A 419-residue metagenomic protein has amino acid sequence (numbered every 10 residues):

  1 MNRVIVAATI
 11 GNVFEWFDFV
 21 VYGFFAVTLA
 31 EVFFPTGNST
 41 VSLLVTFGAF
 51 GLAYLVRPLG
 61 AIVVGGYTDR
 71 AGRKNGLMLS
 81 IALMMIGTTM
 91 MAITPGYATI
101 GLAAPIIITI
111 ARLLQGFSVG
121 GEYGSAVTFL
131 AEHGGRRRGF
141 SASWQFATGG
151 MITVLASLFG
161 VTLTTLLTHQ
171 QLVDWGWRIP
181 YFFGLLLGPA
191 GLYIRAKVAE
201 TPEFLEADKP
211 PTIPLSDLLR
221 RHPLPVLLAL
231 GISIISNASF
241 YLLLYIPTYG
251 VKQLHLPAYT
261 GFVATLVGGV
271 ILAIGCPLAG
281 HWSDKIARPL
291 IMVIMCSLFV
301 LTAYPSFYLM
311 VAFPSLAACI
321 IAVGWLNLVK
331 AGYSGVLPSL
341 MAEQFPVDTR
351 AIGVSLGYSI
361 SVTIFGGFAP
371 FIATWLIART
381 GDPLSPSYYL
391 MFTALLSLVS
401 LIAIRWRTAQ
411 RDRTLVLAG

Functional and structural regions predicted by a protein language model:
G23, P223-I271, G366-P370: Extracytoplasmic gate region of multi-pass secondary transporters
A26-L59: Extracellular/periplasmic helix-loop-helix junction of adjacent transmembrane segments in MFS-like secondary
G60-R73, C276-R288: Helix-to-loop junctions at the C-terminal end of transmembrane segments in multipass secondary transporters
R70-A82, K285-C296: Cytoplasmic membrane-interface "Motif A"-like loop-to-helix N-cap segments of 12-TM Major Facilitator Superfamily
A82-I100, S297-F313: C-terminal ends and interior cores of transmembrane alpha-helices in multi-pass membrane transporters/permeases
S118, F140-V161, L187, G357-A369: Glycine-rich segments within core transmembrane alpha-helices of 12-TM secondary carriers
G191-V198, L340, F392-G419: Multi-pass alpha-helical transporter architecture, strongest for 12-TM Major Facilitator/SLC carriers used
P289-V336: C-terminal transmembrane helical hairpin of 12-TM major facilitator-type secondary transporters
